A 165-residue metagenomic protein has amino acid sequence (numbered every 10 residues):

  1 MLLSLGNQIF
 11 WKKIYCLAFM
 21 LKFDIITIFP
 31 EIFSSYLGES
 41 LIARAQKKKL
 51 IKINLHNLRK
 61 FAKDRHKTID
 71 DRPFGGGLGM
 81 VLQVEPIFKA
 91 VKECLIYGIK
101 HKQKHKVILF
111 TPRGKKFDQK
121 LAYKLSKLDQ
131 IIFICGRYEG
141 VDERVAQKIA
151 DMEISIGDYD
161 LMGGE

Functional and structural regions predicted by a protein language model:
S4-Q8: Cationic, amphipathic, low-complexity segments that mediate targeting or membrane/lipid association
M20-L95: N-terminal nucleotide/polyanion-binding subdomain common to many enzyme families
D24-I26, N54-H56, I108, I131-I132 (+1 more regions): Hydrophobic/aromatic beta-strand patches that form the interior of the parallel beta-sheet core in alpha/beta enzyme
Q83-R137, E143: S-adenosyl-L-methionine/SAH cofactor-binding core of RNA-modifying enzymes
V141-M152: Acidic-glycine-rich active-site phosphate/pyrophosphate-binding loop
D151-E165: A contiguous pocket-lining binding segment that forms or flanks enzyme active sites
